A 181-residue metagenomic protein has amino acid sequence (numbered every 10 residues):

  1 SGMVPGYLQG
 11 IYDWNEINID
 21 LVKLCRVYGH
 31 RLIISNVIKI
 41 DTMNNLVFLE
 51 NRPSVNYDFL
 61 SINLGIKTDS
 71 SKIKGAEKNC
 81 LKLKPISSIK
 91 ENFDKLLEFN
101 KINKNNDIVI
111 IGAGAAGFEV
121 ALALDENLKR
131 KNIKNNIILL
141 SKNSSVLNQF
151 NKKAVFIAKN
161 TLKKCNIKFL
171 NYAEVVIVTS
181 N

Functional and structural regions predicted by a protein language model:
S1-R31, F118-F150: Beta1-alpha1 glycine-rich phosphate/pyrophosphate-binding loop at the start of Rossmann-like nucleotide-binding domains
V4-Y12, A76-K82, A154: Short glycine-enriched, charge-decorated loop/helix-capping segments at active-site entrances that position
D20, E91, K95, A123 (+2 more regions): Alpha-helical scaffold segments in soluble metabolic enzymes
K23-R26, K74-G75, N160-L162: Short, conserved catalytic or adaptor-binding loops enriched in Gly and charged residues
V27-V109: FAD-binding core/adjacent interface of flavoenzyme oxidoreductases
L32-K39, L128-N181: A Rossmann-like FAD-binding core segment of flavoenzymes
T68, A115, S144: Short, glycine/serine-rich, charged loops/turns that create anion-binding and catalytic segments at active sites
N92-N135: Rossmann-like NAD(P)H-binding beta-loop-alpha module
